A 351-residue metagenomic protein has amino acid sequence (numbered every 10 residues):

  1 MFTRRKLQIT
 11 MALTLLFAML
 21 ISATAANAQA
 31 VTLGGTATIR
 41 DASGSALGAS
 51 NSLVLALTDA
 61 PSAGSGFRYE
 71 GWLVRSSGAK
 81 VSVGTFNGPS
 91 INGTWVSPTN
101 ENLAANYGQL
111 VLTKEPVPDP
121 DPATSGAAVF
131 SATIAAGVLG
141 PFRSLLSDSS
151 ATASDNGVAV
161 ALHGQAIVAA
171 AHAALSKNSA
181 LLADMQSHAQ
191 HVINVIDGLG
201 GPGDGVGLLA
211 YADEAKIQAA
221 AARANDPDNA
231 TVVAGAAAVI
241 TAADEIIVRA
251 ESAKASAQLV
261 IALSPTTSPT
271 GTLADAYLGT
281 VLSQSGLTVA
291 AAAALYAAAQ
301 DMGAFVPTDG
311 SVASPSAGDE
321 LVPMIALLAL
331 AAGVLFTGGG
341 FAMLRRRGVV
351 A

Functional and structural regions predicted by a protein language model:
F2-L13: Bacterial N-terminal signal peptides that target proteins for export
A12-S22: Bacterial N-terminal signal peptides
G35-R68: Short, surface-exposed binding/anchoring microloops in extracellular/periplasmic proteins
L55-L57, S90-N102: Exposed aromatic-hydrophobic patches
S97-T99, L112, S131-P315: Mature extracytoplasmic or organellar-lumen-exposed domains after removal of signal/transit peptides
K114-S125: Short acidic/polar inter-strand loop motif in beta-rich domains
S311-L328: Extracellular Ser/Thr-rich, low-complexity/disordered mucin-like segments
L330-A351: C-terminal membrane-anchoring or membrane-association module
